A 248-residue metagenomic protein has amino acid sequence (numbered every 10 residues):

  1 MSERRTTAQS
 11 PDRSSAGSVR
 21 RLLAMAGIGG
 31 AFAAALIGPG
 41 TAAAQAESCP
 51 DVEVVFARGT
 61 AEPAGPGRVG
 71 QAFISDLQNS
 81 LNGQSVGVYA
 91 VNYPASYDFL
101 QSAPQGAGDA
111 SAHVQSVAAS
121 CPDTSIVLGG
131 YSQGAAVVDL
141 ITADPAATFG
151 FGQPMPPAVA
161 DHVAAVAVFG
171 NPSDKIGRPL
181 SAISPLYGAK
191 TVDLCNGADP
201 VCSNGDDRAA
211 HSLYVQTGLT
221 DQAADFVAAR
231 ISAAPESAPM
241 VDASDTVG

Functional and structural regions predicted by a protein language model:
M1-A44: Secretory targeting and sorting signals
E47-S125, G197-T246: Active-site catalytic motif of lipid deacylating hydrolases and related acyltransferases
P63-P66, D98-F99, V137-D139, F149-G150 (+2 more regions): Extracytoplasmic/secreted cell-surface and envelope-processing proteins
L81, P145-F149: Active-site catalytic pocket residues across diverse enzymes, especially alpha/beta-hydrolases
L128-G134, V138: Gly/Ala-rich beta-loop-alpha elbow adjacent to hydrolase catalytic centers
F151-G170: A conserved short beta-strand
A167-D174, N196-A198: Active-site nucleophile loop of the alpha/beta-hydrolase fold
S181-P200: Surface-exposed loop and adjacent secondary-structure segments within mature catalytic domains
